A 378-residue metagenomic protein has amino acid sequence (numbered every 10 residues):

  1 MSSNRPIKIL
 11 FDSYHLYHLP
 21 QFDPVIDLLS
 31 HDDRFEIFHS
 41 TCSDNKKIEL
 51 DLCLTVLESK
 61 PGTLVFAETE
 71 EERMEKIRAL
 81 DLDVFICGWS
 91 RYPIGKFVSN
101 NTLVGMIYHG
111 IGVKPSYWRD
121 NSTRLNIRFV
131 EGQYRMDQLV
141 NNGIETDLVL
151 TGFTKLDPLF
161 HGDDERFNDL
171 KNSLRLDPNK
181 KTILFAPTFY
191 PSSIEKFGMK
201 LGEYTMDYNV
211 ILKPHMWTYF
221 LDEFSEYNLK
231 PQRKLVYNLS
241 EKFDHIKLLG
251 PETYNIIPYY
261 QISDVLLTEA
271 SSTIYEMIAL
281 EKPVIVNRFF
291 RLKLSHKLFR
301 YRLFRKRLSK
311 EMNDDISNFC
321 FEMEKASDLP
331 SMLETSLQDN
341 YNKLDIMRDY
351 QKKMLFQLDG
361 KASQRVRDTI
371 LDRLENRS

Functional and structural regions predicted by a protein language model:
L10-H161: Active-site and donor-binding regions of nucleotide-sugar-utilizing enzymes
H18-L28, L156-V236, L249, L358: Conserved catalytic-core segment of nucleotide-activated headgroup transferases in glycan assembly
C42-I48, T218-P231, L294-R300: Short, flexible/disordered intra-domain loops and linkers
T63-T69, K247-P251, N318-D328: Short acidic-hydrophobic, aromatic-tinged amphipathic segments that line or gate anion-handling sites
E68-E72, K76, Y227-Y275, A279: Donor nucleotide-activated moiety binding/catalytic core segment of transferases that use nucleotide-activated donors
F85-C87, N100-M106, P251-R300: A donor-sugar binding/catalytic signature common to diverse glycosyltransferases and related nucleotide-sugar
S272-Y350, M354: Catalytic binding pocket for nucleotide-activated donors in carbohydrate/polymer assembly enzymes
D359-S378: C-terminal alpha-helical cap of glycosyltransferases
